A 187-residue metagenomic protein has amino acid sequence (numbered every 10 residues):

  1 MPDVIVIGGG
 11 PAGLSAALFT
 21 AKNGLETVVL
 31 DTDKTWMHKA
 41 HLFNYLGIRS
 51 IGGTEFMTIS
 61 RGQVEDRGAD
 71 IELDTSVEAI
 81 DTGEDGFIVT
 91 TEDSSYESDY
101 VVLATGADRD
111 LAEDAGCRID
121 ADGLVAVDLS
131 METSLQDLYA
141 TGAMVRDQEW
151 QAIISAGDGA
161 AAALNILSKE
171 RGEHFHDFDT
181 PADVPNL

Functional and structural regions predicted by a protein language model:
P2-E55: Beta1-alpha1 glycine-rich phosphate/pyrophosphate-binding loop at the start of Rossmann-like nucleotide-binding domains
I5-I7, Y96-A107: Short hydrophobic core segments
S15, F19-T20, V101, L111 (+1 more regions): Hydrophobic/aromatic ligand-binding patch that stacks against planar heteroaromatic rings of cofactors or nucleotides
A40-F87, T91-E92, L187: N-terminal Rossmann-like dinucleotide/flavin-binding domain of flavoprotein oxidoreductases that bind FAD/FMN
I71-L73, L103, A140: A structural signal for the hydrophobic beta-strands that form the central parallel beta-sheet of Rossmann-like
D85-F87, T105-D108: Anionic-ligand binding region
A107-Q148: FAD-site-proximal beta/loop scaffold in flavoenzymes
T141-L187: A conserved FAD-binding loop/helix module that cradles the flavin
